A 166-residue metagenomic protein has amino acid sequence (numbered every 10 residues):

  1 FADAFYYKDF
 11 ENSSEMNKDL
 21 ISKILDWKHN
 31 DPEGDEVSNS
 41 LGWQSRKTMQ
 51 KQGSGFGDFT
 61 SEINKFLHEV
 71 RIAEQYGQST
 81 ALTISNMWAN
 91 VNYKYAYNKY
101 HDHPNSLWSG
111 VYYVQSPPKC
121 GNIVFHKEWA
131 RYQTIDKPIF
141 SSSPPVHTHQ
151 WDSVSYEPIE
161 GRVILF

Functional and structural regions predicted by a protein language model:
F1-A2, A81-T83, E160: A short, polar/charged loop/turn motif at coil->beta-strand junctions and beta-hairpin connectors
F1-Q78: Non-heme Fe(II)/2-oxoglutarate
E33-V37, I84, P138: Membrane-targeting and insertion segments and their boundary/processing signals
T48, T60, T80-T83, T134 (+2 more regions): Residue-identity detector for threonine
S54-T83, Y93-S106, V114-P118: Active-site region of the double-stranded beta-helix
N90-L165: Catalytic core of non-heme Fe(II) oxygenases with the double-stranded beta-helix
